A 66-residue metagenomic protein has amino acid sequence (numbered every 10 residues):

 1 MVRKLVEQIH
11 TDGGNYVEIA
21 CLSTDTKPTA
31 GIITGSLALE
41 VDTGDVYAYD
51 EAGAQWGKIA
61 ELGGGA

Functional and structural regions predicted by a protein language model:
M1-L37, V41-G44, Q55-A66: Extracellular/surface-exposed low-complexity repeats and stalk/linker segments enriched in Gly/Pro and small polar
